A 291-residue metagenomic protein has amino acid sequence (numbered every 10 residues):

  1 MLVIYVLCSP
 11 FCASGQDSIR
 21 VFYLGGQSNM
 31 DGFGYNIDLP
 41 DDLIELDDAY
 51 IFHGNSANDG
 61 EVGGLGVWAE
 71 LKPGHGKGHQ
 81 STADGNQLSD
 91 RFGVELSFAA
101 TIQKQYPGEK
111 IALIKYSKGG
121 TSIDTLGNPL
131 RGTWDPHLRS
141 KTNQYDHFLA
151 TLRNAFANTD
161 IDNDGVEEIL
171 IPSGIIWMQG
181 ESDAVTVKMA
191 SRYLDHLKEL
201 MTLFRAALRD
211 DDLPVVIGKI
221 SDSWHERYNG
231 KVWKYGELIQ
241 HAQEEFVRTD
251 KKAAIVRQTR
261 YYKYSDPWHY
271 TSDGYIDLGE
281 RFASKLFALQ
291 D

Functional and structural regions predicted by a protein language model:
M1-D17: Bacterial Sec-dependent N-terminal signal peptides
Q16-D291: Cell-envelope and extracellular/periplasmic
